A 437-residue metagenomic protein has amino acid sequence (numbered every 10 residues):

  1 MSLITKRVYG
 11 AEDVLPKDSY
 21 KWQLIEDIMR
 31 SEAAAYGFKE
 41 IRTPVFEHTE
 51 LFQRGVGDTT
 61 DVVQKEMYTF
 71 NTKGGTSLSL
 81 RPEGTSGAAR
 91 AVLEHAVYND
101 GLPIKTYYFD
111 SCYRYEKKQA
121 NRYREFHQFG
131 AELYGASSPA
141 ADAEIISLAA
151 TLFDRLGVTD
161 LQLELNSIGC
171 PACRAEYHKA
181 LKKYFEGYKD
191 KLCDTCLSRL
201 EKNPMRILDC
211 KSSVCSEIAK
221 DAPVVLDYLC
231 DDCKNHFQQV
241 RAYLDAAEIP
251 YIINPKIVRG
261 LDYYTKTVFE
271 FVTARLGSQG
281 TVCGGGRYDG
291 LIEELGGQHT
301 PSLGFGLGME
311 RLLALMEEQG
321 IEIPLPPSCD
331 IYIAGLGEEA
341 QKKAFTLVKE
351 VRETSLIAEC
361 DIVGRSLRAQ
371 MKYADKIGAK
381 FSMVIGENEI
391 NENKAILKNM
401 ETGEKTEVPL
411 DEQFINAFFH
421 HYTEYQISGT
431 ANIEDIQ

Functional and structural regions predicted by a protein language model:
M1-Q437: TRNA-recognition modules of translation machinery and tRNA-sensing kinases, especially anticodon-binding
